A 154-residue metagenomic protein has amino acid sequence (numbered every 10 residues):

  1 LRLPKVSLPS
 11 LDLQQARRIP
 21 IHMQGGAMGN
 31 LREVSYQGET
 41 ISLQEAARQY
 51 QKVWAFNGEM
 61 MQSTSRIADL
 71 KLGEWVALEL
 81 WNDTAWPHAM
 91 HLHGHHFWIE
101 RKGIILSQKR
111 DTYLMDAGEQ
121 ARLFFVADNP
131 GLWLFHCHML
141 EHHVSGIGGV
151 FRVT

Functional and structural regions predicted by a protein language model:
L1-W75, E79-P87, V126-L132, M139-T154: Extended terminal and domain-junction accessory segments
V53-L70, G94-P130: Extracytoplasmic beta-sandwich strand-turn segments characteristic of Greek-key/jelly-roll folds
H88-L92: Short, hydrophobic/aromatic beta-strand segments
